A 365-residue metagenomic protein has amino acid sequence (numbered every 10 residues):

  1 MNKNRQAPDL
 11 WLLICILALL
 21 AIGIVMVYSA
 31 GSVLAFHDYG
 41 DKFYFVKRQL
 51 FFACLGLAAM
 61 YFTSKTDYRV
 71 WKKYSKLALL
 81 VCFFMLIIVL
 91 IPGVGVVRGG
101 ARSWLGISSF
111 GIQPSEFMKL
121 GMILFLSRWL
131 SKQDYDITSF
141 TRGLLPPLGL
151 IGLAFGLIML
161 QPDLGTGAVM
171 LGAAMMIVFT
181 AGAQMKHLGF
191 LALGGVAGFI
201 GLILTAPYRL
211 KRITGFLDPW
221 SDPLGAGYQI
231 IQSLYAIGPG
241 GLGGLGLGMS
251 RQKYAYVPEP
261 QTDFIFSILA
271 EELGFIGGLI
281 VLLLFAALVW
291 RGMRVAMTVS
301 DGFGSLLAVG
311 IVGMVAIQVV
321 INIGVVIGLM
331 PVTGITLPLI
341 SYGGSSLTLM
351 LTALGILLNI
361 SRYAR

Functional and structural regions predicted by a protein language model:
M1-I16, W71: N-terminal membrane topogenic signal
M1-N2, N322-R365: A juxtamembrane structural motif centered on a specific transmembrane helix
C15-A21, V25-S29, D38-Q229, S267-V325 (+1 more regions): Hydrophobic alpha-helical transmembrane segments of multi-pass inner membrane proteins, especially in bacterial systems
I88-L90, F155-Q161, G238-G243, I321 (+1 more regions): Transmembrane alpha-helix interface/packing and boundary motifs in multi-pass membrane proteins, characterized by
S108-M118, L160-P162, G241-G246, I335-L349: Glycine/serine-rich anion-binding loops at beta->alpha junctions that coordinate negatively charged ligand groups
D163-A168, L245-S250, P260-T262, F275 (+3 more regions): Transmembrane helix boundary and interhelical junction motifs in multipass membrane proteins
G215, P219-T262, F266, F275-G277: TM-adjacent membrane-interface loops and short helices in multi-pass inner/ER membrane proteins
